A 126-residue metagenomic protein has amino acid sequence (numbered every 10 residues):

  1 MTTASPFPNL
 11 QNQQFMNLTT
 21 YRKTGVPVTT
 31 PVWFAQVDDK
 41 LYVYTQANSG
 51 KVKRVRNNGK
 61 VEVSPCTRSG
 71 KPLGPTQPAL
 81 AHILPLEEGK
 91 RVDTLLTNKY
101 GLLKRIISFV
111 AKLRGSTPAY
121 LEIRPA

Functional and structural regions predicted by a protein language model:
M1-M16: Short, basic/aromatic recognition patches
T2-S5, T29-A35, A81-L86, A126: Short flexible/disordered coil segments
T3, N17, T30, D38-K40 (+3 more regions): A general marker of short, structured functional hotspots
S5, T20-T24, I106-A111: Short helix-to-loop capping/linker segments positioned immediately adjacent to catalytic or ligand/cofactor-binding
P8-Q11, T29, K53: Generic, ordered loop/turn and secondary-structure boundary motif
Q13-A47, E62-P65, G74-P78: Short beta-strand segments
N48-Y120, R124: Short, structured beta-strand-loop surface elements
